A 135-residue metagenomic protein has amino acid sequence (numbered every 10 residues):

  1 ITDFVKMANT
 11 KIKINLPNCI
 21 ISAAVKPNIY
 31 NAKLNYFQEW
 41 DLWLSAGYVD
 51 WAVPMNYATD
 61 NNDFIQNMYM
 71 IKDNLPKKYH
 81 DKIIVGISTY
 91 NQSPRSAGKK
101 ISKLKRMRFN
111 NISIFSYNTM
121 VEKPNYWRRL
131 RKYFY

Functional and structural regions predicted by a protein language model:
I1-Y36, H80-Q92: Aromatic-lined carbohydrate-recognition surfaces of secreted/lumenal glycan-active proteins
D3-K11, Q38, L42, Y69-D73 (+1 more regions): Alpha-helical scaffolding segments of alpha/beta enzyme cores, especially the outer helices of TIM-barrel or partial
I14-V53, A58-N61, R106: Substrate-binding cleft/loops of secretory-pathway carbohydrate-active enzymes
Y48-Q66, I71-N74, K78-Y135: Substrate-binding cleft of secreted/luminal carbohydrate-active enzymes
